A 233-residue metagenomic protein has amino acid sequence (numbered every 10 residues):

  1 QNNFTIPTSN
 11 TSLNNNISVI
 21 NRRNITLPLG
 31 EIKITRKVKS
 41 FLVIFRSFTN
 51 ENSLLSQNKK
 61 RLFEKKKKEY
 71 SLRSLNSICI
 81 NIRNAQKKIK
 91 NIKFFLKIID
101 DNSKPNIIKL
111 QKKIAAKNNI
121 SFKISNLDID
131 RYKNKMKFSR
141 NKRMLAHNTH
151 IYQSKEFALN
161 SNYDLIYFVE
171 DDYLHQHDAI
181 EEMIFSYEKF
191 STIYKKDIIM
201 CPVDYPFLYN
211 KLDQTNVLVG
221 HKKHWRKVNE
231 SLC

Functional and structural regions predicted by a protein language model:
N2-I80, N91: N-proximal low-complexity "stem/linker" segments adjacent to membrane-targeting elements
N50-Q57, Y132-M136, Y209-L212: Short acidic/His/Gly/Ser-rich catalytic and metal-binding motifs that mark active-site loops of diverse hydrolases
E64-N81, N148-Y152, A179-S186: Well-ordered, non-membrane alpha-helical segments in soluble/globular domains
K90-S103, N126-I129: Short beta-strand/loop segment that forms part of the nucleotide-sugar
K104-Y163: Active-site-proximal specificity loops/subdomain of glycosyltransferases
M144, A158, L165, Q176-C233: Conserved catalytic core of nucleotide-sugar-dependent glycosyltransferases
D171-L174: The conserved acidic donor/metal-binding loop of glycosyltransferases
